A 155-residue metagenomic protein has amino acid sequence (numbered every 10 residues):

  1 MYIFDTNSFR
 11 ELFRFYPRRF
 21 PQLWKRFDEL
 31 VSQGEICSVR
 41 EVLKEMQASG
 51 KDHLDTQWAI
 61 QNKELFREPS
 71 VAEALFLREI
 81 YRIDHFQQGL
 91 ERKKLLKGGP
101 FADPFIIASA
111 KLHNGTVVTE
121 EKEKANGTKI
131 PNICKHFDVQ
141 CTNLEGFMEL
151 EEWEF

Functional and structural regions predicted by a protein language model:
M1, T116, E120-F155: Acidic, PIN/NYN-like endoribonuclease modules and their adjacent C-terminal/linker elements
M1-S38, E45-A59: Short, well-structured N-terminal submotif of metal-dependent ribonuclease cores
L30, R40-K97: PIN-domain endoribonuclease scaffold, especially VapC-family toxins
V31, A59, S109-A110, C134: A generic structural signal for well-ordered alpha-helical segments
C37, R67, Q140-T142: General small-molecule cofactor/ligand-binding pocket signal
L54-D55, I106, I130, L144: Residues within well-ordered alpha-helices
A72-N132: Active-site neighborhoods of divalent-metal-dependent phosphate/nucleic-acid chemistry enzymes
